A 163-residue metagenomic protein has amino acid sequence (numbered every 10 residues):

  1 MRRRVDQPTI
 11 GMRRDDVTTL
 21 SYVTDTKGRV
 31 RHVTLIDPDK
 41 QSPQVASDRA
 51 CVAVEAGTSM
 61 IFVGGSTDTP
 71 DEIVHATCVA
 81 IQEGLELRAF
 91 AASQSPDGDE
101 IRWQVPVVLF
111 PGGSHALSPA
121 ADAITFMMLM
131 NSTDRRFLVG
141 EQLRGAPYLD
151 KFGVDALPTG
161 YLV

Functional and structural regions predicted by a protein language model:
R2-D37, G145-G153: N-terminal amphipathic alpha-helix/helix-capping segment at the start of soluble metabolic enzymes
V30-A46, F110-S114, V163: Active-site mouth loops of central-metabolism enzymes
R31-L35, M60-F62, Q104-V108, A123 (+1 more regions): Structural preference for beta-strand elements that scaffold enzyme active sites
D39, G65-D68, G112-S114, L129: Short, ordered loop/turn segments at secondary-structure junctions
V52-A53, I81: Generic structural signal for hydrophobic
F62-A76: Glycine-rich, proline-tolerant flexible connector loops at the mouths of alpha/beta enzymes
I73-G112: Alpha-helix-loop-beta-strand connector modules within alpha/beta enzyme cores
F110-V163: Conserved anion-binding
